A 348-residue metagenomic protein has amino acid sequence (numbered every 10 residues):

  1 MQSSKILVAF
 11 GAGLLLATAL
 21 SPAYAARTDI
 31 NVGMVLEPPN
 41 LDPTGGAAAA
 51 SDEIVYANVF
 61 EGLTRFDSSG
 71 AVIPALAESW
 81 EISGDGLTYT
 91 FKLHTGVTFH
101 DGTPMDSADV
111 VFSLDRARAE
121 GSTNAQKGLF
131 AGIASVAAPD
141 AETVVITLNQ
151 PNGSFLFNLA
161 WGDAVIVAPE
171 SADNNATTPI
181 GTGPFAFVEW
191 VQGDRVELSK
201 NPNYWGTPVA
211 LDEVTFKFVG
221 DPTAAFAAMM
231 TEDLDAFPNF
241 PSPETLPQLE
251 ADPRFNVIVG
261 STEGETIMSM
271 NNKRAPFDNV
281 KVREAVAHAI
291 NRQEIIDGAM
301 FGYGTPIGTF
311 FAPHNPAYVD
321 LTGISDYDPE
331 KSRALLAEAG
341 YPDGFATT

Functional and structural regions predicted by a protein language model:
V32, Q192, P316, A337-T348: Ligand/substrate-recognition segments at binding pockets and active sites
G33-G84, D115, I180-T182: N-terminal lobe/hinge region of extracytoplasmic solute-binding protein
E78-T123, P139, V145, P276: Aromatic- and charge-enriched surface segment that lines or borders ligand/interaction sites
K92, Q126-A168: Surface-exposed binding/hinge segments that line and control ligand-binding clefts or catalytic entry sites
S135-V136, V188-S199, T215-R274, Q293 (+1 more regions): Extracellular/periplasmic solute-recognition and catalytic clefts
F157-V209, E213, D221-T223, P329-E330 (+1 more regions): Gly/Pro-rich hinge or "lid" segments in bacterial periplasmic/extracellular proteins
I258, K273-N315: Periplasmic-binding protein-like
P306-E338: Structural transition elements
